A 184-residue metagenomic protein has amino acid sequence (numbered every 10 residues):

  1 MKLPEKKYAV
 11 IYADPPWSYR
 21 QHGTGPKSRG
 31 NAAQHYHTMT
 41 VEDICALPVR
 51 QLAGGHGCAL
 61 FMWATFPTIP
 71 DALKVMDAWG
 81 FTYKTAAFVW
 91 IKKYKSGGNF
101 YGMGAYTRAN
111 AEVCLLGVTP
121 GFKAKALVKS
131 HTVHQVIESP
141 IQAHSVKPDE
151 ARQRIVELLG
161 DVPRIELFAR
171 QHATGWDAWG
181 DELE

Functional and structural regions predicted by a protein language model:
M1-E184: Class I S-adenosyl-L-methionine-dependent methyltransferase catalytic core
